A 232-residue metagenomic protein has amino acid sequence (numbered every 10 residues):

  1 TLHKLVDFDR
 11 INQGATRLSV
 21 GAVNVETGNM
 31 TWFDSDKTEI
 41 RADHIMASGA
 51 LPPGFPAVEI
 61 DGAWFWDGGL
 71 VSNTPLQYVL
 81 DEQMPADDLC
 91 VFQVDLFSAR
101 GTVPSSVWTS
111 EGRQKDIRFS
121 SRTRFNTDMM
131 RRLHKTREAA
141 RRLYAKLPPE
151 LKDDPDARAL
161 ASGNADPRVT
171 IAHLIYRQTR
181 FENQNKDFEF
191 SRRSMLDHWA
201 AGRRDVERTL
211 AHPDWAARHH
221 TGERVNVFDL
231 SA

Functional and structural regions predicted by a protein language model:
T1, V23-R41, G62-A63, G69-A232: Non-catalytic peripheral regions of patatin-like phospholipases
T1-D7: Signature of the catalytic double-stranded beta-helix
D7-S19: A short alpha-helix-loop-beta-strand transition element characteristic of N-terminal alpha/beta dinucleotide-binding
R10-Q13, A50-G62: A short acidic-Thr-Gly-centered motif at the start of a beta-strand
A15-L18, P53, V169: Short beta-strand-initiation
L18-V23, P56: Short beta-strand scaffold segments in enzyme catalytic cores
V20, I45-G49: Short alpha-helical scaffolding segments that buttress acidic/His motifs in well-ordered protein cores
D43-H44, P53: Extended hydrophobic/aromatic segments used for targeting, binding, or gating
